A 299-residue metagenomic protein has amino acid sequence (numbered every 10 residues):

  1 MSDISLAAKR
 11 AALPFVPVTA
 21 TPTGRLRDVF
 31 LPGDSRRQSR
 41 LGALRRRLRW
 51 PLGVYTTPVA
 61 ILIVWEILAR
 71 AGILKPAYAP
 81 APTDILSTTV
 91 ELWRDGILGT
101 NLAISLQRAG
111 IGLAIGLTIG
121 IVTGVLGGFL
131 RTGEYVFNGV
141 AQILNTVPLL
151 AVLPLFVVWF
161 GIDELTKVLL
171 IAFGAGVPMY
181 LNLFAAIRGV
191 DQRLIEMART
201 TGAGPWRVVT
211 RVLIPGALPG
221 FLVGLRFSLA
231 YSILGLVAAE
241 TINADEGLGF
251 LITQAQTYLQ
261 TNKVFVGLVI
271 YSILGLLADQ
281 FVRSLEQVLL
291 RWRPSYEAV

Functional and structural regions predicted by a protein language model:
M1-T57, Q280-V299: Transmembrane alpha-helical segments of polytopic membrane transport and secretion proteins
G33-R47, A71-I115: Periplasmic/extracellular loop-to-transmembrane helix junction in inner-membrane transport proteins
I111-A141: Transmembrane-helix boundary motif in ABC transporter permease subunits
R131, P219, V223, V266-V299: C-terminal transmembrane helix and the adjacent membrane-cytosol boundary/short C-terminal tail of inner/organellar
G139, M179-F227, L248, I252: Short cytoplasmic-facing helical segments at TM-TM junctions of multi-pass membrane proteins
Q142-P178, A185-A186: Generic hydrophobic transmembrane alpha-helix motif, especially the helices
V157-V158, I187, L234-Y271, L290-V299: Glycine-rich helix-loop "coupling/hinge" segments at transmembrane-helix boundaries in multipass transporters
L169, F173, W206-A239, N262 (+2 more regions): Transmembrane alpha-helices
